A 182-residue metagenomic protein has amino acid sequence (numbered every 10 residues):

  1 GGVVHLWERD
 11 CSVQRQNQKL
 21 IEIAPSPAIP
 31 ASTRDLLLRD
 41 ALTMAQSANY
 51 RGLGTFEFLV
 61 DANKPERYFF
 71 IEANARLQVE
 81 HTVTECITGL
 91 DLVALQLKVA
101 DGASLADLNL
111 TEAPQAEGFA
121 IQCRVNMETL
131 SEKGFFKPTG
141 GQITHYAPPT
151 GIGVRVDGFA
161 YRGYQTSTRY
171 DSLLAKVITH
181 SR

Functional and structural regions predicted by a protein language model:
G1-R182: ATP-dependent carboxylate activation and anion-phosphoryl transfer catalytic cores that bind Mg-ATP to form
